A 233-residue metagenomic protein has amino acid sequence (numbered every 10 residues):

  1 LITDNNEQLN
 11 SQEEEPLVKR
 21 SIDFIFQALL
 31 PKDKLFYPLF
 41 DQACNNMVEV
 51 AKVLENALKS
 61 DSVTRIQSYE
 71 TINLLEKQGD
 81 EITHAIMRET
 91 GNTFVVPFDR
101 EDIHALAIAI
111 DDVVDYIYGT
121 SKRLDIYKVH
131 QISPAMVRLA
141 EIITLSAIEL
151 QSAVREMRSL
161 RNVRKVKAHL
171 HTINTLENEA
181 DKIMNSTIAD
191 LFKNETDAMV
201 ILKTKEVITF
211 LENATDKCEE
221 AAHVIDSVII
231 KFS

Functional and structural regions predicted by a protein language model:
L1-S233: Cytosolic, long alpha-helical scaffolding segments
